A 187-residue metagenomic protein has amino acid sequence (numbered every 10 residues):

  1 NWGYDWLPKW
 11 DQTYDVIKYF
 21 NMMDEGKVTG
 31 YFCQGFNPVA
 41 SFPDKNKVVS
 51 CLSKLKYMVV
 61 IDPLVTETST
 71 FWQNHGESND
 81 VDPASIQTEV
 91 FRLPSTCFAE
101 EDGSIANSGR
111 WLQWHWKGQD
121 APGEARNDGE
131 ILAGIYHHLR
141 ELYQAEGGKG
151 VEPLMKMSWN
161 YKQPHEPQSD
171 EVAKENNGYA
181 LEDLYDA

Functional and structural regions predicted by a protein language model:
N1-Y185: Non-catalytic alpha/beta scaffold blocks inside enzyme catalytic domains
